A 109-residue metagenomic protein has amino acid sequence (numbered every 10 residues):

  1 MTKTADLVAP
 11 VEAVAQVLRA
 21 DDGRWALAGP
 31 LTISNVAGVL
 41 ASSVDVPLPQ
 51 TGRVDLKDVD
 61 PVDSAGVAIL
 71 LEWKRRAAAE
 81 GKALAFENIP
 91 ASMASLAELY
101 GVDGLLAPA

Functional and structural regions predicted by a protein language model:
M1-A65, E72-A109: STAS-like cytosolic regulatory interaction modules
